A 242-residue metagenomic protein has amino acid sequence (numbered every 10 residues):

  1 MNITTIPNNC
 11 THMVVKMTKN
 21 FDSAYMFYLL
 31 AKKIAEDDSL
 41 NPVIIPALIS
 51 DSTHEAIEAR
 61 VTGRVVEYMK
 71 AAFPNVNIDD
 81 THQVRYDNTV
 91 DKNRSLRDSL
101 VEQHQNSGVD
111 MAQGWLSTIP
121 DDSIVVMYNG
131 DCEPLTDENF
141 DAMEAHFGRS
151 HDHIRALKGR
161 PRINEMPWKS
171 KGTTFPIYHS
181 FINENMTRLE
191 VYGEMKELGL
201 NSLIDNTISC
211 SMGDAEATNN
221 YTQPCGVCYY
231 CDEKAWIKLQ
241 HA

Functional and structural regions predicted by a protein language model:
M1-A242: Nucleotide-activated chemistry modules centered on ATP-dependent adenylation/adenylyltransferase
